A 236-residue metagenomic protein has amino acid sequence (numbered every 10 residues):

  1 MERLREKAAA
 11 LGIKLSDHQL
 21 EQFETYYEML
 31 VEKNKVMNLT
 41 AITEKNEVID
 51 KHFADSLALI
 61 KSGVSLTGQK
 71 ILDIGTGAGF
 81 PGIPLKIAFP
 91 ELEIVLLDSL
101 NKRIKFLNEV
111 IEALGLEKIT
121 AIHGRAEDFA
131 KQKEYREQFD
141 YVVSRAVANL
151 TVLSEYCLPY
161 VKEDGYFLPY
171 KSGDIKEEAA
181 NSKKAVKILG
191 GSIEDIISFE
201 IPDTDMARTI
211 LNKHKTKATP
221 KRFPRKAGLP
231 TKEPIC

Functional and structural regions predicted by a protein language model:
M1-G68, L72, K105, E109-I119: Class I SAM-dependent transferase core
D17, T43, H123-R125, D195-I197: Short loop/edge segments at beta-strand edges and connector loops that shape dinucleotide/nucleotide cofactor-binding
L57-A148, S154: Conserved SAM/SAH cofactor-binding pocket of Class I
F89, V161-E163: Helix-to-beta-strand junctions that scaffold the AdoMet/dcAdoMet cofactor pocket in Class I SAM-dependent enzymes
R103-K105, I175, A179: Short alpha-helix immediately C-terminal to the canonical SAM-binding loop
E127, S172-K176, I201: Short "lid" loop at the C-terminus of a central beta-strand within the Rossmann-like core of SAM-dependent
D164-D174: Conserved beta-strand signature within the Rossmann-like core of class I S-adenosyl-L-methionine
A180-C236: SAM/dcSAM-binding transferase cores
